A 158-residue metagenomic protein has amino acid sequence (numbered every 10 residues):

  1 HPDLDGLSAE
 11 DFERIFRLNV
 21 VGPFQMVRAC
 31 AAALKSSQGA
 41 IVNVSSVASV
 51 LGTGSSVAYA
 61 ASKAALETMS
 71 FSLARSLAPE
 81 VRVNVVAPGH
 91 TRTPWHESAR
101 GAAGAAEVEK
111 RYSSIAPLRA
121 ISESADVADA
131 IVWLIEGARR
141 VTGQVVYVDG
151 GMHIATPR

Functional and structural regions predicted by a protein language model:
P2-L4, S8-E13, Y112: Substrate-binding pocket helix/loop in short-chain dehydrogenase/reductase
L4-D5, L51-V57, R119: Active-site loop immediately N-terminal to the catalytic Tyr-X3-Lys motif of short-chain dehydrogenase/reductase
F24, A33, A120-V148, H153: C-terminal substrate-recognition "lid" of short-chain dehydrogenase/reductases
V27, S62: Active-site helix of classical SDR
A32, A74-P79: Alpha-helical segment proximal to the catalytic Tyr-Lys
S46: Residue(s) in the substrate-gating loop at a strand-loop-helix junction that position the organic substrate next
A78-R82, V141-G143: Short, small/polar-rich loop/turn modules that mediate ligand/substrate recognition or access, typified
